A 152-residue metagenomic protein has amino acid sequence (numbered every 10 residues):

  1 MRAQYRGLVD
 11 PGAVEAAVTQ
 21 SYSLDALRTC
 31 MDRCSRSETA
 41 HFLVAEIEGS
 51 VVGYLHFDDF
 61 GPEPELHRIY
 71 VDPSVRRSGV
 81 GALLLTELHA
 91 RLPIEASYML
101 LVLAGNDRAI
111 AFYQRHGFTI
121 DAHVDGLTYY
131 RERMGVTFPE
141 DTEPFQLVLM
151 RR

Functional and structural regions predicted by a protein language model:
M1-S74, L85-E87, R91, H123-G126: Acetyl-CoA-dependent GNAT
R77: Residues in Ca2+-coordinating acidic/glycine-rich loops
L83, E87, A111-F112: Structural preference for long, well-ordered alpha-helical segments within the folded cores of structured domains
L85, L92-A104: Conserved GNAT acetyl-CoA-binding A-motif
M99-I110, G126-R133: Conserved beta-strand-loop-alpha-helix junction that forms the acyl-donor binding cleft
Y113, F118: Conserved active-site tyrosine of GNAT-family acetyltransferases
T137-R152: Terminal substrate-recognition subdomain of acyl/acetyltransferases
